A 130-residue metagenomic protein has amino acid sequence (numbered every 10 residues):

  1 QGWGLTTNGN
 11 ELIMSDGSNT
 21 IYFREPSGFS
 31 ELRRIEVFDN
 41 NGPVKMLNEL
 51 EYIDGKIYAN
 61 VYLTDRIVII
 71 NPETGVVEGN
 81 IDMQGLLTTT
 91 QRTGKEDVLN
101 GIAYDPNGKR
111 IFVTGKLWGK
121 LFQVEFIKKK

Functional and structural regions predicted by a protein language model:
Q1-E11, N41-D54, T89-P106: Beta-rich, blade/repeat-based domains predominating in secreted/periplasmic proteins but also intracellular
Q1-N40: Hydrophobic, well-structured mid-protein blocks that either form specific transmembrane helices
M14-S18, A59-L63, V113-L117: Conserved beta-strand positions in repeat-built beta-propeller and related beta-rich domains
T20-Y22, D65-I67, G119-L121: Structural signal for beta-propeller blades
E25-F29, N71-G75, E125-K129: Short loop/turn segments that connect beta-strands within beta-propeller blades
L32-V37, E78-G85: Beta-propeller fold detector
P43-V76: Loop/turn-rich, solvent-exposed surfaces of beta-rich toroidal or solenoidal domains
Y104-K130: Blade-level signature of beta-propeller repeat domains, shared across WD40, Kelch, NHL, RCC1 and BNR/Asp-box propellers
